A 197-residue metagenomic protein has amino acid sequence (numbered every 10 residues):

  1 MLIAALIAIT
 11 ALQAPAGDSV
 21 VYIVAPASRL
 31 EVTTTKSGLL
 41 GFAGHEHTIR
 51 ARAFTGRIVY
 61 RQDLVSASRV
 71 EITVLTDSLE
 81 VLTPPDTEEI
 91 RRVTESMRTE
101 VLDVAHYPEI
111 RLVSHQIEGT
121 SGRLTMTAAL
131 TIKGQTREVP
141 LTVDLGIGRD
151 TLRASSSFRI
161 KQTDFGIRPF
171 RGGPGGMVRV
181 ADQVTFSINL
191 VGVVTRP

Functional and structural regions predicted by a protein language model:
L2-L12: Sec-dependent N-terminal signal peptides
L12-P197: Low-complexity, acidic/polar, glycine-enriched regions of mature
